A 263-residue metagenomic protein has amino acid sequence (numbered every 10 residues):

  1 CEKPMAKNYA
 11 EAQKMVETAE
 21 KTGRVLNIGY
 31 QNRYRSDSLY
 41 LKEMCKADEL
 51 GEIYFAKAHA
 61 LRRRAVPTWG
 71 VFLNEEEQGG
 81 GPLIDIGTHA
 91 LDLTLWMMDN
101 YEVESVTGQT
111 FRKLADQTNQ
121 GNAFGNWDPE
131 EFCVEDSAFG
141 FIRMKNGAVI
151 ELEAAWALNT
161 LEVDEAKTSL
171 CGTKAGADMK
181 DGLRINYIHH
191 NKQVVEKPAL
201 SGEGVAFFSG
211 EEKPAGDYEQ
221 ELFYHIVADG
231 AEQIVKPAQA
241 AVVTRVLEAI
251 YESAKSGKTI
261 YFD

Functional and structural regions predicted by a protein language model:
C1-E2, L26-I28, K57, L152 (+1 more regions): Hydrophobic residues in well-ordered beta-strands that form the structural core
C1-R33, D48: Beta-strand-loop-alpha-helix segment that lines the small-molecule cofactor/substrate pocket of alpha/beta enzymes
E11-V16, K21, K145, V195 (+1 more regions): C-terminal helix-rich "cap/oligomerization" subdomain common to oxidoreductases
T22-V25, E52-Y54, D136, N146-A148: Short, well-ordered coil/turn segments that N-cap beta-strands
N32-F132, G257: Predominantly a Rossmann-like dinucleotide-binding segment in NAD(P)-dependent oxidoreductases
D92-N186, Q220-A231: Contiguous beta-strand/loop segments that form the cofactor/metal-binding neighborhood of enzyme cores
M179, F208-Q220: Active-site loop of classical SDR/Rossmann-like NAD(P)-dependent oxidoreductases, centered on the catalytic Tyr-X3-Lys
K197-E211: C-terminal "lid/loop" region of Rossmann-like NAD(P)-dependent oxidoreductases
